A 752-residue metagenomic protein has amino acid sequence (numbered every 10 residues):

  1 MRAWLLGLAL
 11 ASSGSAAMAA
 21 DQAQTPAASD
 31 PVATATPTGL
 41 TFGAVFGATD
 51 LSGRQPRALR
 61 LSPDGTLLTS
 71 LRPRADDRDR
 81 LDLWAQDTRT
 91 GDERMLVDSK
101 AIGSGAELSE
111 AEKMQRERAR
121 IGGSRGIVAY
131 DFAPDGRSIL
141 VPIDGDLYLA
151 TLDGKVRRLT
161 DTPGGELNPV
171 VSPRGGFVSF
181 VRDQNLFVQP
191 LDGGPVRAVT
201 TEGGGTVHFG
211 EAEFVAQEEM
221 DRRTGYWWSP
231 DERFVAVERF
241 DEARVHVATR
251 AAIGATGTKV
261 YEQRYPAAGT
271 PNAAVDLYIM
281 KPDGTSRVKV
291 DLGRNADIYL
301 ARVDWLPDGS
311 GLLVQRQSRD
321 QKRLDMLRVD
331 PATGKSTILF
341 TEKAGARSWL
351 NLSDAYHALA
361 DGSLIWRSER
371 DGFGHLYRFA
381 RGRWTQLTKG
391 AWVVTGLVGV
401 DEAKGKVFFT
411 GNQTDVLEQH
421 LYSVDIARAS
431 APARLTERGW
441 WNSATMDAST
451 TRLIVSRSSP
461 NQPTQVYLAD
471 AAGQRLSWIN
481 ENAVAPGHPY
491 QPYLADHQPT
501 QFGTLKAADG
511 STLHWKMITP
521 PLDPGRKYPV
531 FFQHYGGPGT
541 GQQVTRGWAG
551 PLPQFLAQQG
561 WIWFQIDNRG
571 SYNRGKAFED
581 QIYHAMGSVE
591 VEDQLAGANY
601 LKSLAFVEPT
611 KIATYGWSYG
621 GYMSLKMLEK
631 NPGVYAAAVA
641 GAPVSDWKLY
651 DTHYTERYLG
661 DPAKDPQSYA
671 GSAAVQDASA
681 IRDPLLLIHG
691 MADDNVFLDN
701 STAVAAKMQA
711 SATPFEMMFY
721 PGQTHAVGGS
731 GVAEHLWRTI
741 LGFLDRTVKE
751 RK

Functional and structural regions predicted by a protein language model:
M1-L5: Bacterial N-terminal signal peptides that target proteins for export
G7-S13, A17-M446, T451-T464, L468-A469: Beta-propeller folds
A58, R223, H246-V247, A301-D304 (+4 more regions): Serine-hydrolase catalytic core recognition
